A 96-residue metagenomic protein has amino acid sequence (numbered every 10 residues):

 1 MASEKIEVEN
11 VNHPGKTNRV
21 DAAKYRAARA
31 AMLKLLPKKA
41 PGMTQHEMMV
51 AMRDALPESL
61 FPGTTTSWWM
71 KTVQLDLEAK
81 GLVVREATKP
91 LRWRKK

Functional and structural regions predicted by a protein language model:
M1-K34: Long, low-complexity, charged/polar intrinsically disordered regions in eukaryotic proteins
T17-R19, E58-L60, V84: A charge-rich, low-complexity, intrinsically flexible signal that marks solvent-exposed coils, linkers, repeats
A31-K39, A51: Short amphipathic alpha-helical elements of helix-turn-helix/winged-helix folds
L36, L56-L60, G81: Short amphipathic alpha-helical interaction patches enriched in hydrophobic/aromatic residues with interspersed Lys/Arg
G42-F61: Short acidic, hydrophobic short linear motifs in intrinsically disordered regions
F61-A79: Short amphipathic alpha-helical interaction segments
E78-T88: A short, conserved structural fragment
T88-K96: Short, cationic-aromatic polyanion-contact patches
